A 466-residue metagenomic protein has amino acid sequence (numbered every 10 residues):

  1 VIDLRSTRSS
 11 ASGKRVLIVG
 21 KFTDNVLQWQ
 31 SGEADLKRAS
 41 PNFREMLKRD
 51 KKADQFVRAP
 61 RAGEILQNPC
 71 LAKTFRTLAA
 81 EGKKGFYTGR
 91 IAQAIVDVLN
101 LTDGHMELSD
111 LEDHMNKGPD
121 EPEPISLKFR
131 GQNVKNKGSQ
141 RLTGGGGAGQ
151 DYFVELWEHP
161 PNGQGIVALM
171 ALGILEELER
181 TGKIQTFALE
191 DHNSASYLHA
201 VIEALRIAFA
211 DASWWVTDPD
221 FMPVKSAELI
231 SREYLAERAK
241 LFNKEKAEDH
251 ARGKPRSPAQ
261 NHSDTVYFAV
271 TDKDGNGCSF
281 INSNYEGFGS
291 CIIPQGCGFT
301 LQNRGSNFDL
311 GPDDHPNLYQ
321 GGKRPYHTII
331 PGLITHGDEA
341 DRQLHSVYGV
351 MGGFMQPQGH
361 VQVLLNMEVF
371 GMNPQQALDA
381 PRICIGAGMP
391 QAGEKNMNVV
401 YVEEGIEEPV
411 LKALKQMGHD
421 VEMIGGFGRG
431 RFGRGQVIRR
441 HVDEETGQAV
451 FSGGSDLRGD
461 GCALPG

Functional and structural regions predicted by a protein language model:
V1-K21: Class I S-adenosyl-L-methionine
R15, V19, G89, Q93-D97 (+2 more regions): Short, well-structured alpha-helical segments that form the helix of a local strand-helix-strand
R15, V19-E81, F86-T88, A92-V154 (+2 more regions): Noncatalytic scaffold domains of N-terminal-nucleophile
A53, G104, D110, E177-N284 (+3 more regions): Internal maturation/activation junctions in enzymes
E81, G85-T88, Q93, G173-E177 (+1 more regions): Alpha-helical support elements that line or immediately flank enzyme active sites and cofactor-binding pockets
H105-E112, T271, N276-S346, P357 (+3 more regions): Active-site rim segments in enzyme catalytic domains, especially the processed small/beta chain of N-terminal
D151-I166, R256, H336-M355: Extended C-terminal regions of large enzymes
F209-D211, D218-F221, D274, G322-R324 (+2 more regions): Extended C-terminal subregions enriched in glycine
